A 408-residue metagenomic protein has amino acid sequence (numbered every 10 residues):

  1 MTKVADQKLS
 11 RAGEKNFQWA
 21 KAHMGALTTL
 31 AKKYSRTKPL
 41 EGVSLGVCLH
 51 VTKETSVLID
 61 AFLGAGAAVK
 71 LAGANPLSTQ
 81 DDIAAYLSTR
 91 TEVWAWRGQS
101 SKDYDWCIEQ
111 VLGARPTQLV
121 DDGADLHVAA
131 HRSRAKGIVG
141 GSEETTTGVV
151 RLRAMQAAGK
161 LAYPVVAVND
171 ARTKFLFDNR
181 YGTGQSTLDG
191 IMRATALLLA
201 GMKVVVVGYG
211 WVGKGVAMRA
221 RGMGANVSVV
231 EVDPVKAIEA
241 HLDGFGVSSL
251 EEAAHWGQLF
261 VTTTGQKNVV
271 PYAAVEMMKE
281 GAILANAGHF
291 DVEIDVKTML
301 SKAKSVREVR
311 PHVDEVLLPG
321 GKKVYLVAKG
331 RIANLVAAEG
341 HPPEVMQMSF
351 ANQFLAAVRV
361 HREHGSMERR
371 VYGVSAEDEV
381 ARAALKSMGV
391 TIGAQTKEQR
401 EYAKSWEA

Functional and structural regions predicted by a protein language model:
M1-L40, L71-T79, A84-M202: Glycine/serine-rich phosphate-binding loop and adjoining beta1-alpha1 elements at the start of nucleotide-handling
V4-D6, K15, T28, R36 (+8 more regions): Ligand-binding pocket scaffold of soluble enzyme catalytic domains
L9-A26, G42-S44, T52, Y163-G201 (+2 more regions): Adenosine-phosphate binding glycine-rich loop
T29-K32, L63, A124-V128, S133-K136 (+2 more regions): Rossmann-fold NAD(P) dinucleotide-binding segment
L49-G66, D178, G182-W256, T262-K267: Glycine-rich phosphate/diphosphate-binding loop of Rossmann-like nucleotide-binding domains
G66-A68, A135-G137, Y163, G224-A225 (+2 more regions): A short helix->loop->beta-strand "cap" motif at the edges of active sites that frequently abuts
G73, Q118-G123, R134-G148, Q266 (+3 more regions): ADP-ribose/adenylate-binding Rossmann-like module
